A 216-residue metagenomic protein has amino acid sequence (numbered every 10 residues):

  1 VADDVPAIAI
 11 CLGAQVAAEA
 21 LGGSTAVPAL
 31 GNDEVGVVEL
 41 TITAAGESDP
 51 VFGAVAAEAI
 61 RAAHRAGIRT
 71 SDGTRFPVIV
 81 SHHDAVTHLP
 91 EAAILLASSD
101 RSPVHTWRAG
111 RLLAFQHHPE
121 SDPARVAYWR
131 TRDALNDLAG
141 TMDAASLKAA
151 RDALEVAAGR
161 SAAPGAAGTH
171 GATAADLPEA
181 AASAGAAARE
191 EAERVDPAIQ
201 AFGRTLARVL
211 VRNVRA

Functional and structural regions predicted by a protein language model:
V1-A9: Flexible gly/pro-rich beta->alpha loop and the following alpha-helix that scaffold active-site loops
I8-A9, N32, R194, A198: Generic, well-ordered alpha-helical segments
A9, G13, A18: Gly/Ala-rich beta-loop-alpha elbow adjacent to hydrolase catalytic centers
A20-L21, R130: Hydrophobic aliphatic residues
L21-G22, V214: A broad structural signal for alpha-helix termini and local helix breaks/kinks
G22-R125: Pocket-forming structural segment of enzyme catalytic cores
E120-A216: Acyltransferase
